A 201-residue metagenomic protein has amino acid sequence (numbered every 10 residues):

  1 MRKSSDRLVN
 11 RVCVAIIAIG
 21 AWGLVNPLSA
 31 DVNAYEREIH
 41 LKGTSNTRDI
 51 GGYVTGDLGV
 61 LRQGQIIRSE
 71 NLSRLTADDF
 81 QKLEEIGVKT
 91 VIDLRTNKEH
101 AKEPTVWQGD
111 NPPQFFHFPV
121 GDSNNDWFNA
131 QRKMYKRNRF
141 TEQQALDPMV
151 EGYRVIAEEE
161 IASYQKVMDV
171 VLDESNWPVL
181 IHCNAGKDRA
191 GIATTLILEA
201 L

Functional and structural regions predicted by a protein language model:
M1-R2, N26: Intrinsic disorder/low-complexity segments
R2-V14: Bacterial N-terminal signal peptides that target proteins for export
C13, I17-A21: Hydrophobic helical h-region of N-terminal Sec-dependent signal peptides in bacterial secretory/periplasmic proteins
G20-L180, A193-L201: Cys-dependent protein tyrosine phosphatase-like superfamily
N184-A185, R189-A190: Ser/Thr-glycine-rich phosphate-binding loops at phosphate-binding pockets of nucleotides, nucleotide cofactors
